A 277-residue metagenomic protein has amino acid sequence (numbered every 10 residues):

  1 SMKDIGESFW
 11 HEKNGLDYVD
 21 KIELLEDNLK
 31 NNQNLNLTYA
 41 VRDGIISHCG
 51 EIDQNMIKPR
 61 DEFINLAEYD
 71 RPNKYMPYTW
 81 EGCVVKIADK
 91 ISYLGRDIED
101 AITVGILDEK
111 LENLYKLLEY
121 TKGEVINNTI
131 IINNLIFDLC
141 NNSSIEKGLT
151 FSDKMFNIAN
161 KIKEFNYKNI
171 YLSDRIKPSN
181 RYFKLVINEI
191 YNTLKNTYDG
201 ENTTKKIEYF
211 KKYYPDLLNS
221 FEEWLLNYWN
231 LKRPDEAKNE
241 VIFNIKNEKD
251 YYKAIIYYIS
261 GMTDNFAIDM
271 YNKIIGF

Functional and structural regions predicted by a protein language model:
S1-E12: Aspartate-rich (DDxxD/NDxxD/DxxxD) Mg2+/diphosphate-binding motifs and their adjoining helix-loop segments
K13, Y18-F277: Histidine-centered, transition-metal-coordinating active-site segments
